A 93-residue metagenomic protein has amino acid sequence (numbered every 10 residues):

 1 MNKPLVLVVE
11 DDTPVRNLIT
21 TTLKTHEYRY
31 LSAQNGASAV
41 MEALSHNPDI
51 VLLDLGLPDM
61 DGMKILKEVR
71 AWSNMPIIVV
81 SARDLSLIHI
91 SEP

Functional and structural regions predicted by a protein language model:
E10, L57: Conserved acidic carboxylate
R16, P58, L85: The feature encodes the CheY-like receiver
N17-T25: Charged docking surfaces used in two-component/phosphorelay signaling
E27-G36, E42: Short hydrophobic/Thr-rich beta-strand motif most characteristic of the beta2 strand and flanking loop of CheY-like
N35, D61-K64: Acidic catalytic/metal-coordinating carboxylates
M41, M63-S73: Short amphipathic alpha-helix used as the core "switch/output" element in two-component signaling
D54, S81: Active-site residues of response regulator receiver
S86-P93: Residue-level detector of conserved catalytic or cofactor/ligand-binding positions in enzyme active sites
